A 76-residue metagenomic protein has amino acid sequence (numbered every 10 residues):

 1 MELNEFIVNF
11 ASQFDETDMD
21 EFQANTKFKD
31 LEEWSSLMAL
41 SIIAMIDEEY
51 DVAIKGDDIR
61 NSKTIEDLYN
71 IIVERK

Functional and structural regions predicted by a protein language model:
M1-W34, M38, I43, E48-K76: Phosphopantetheine-dependent thiolation modules in NRPS/PKS and related acyl-activating systems
